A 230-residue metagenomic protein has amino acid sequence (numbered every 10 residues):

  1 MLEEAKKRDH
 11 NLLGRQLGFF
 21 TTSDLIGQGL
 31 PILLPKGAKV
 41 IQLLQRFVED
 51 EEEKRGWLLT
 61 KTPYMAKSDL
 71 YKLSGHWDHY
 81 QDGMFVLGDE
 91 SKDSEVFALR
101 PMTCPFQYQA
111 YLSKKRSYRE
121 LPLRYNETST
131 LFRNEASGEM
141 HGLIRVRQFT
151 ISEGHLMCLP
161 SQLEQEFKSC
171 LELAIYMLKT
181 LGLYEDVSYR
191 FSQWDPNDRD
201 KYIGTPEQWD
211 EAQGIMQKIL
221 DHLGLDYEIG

Functional and structural regions predicted by a protein language model:
M1-M140, I144, L156, I175 (+2 more regions): Auxiliary tRNA-acceptor-end handling modules of aminoacyl-tRNA synthetases
D24-P35, T150-P160, R190-P206: Short, hydrophobic beta-strand segments
A38-K39, Q165, E207: Residue-level marker of alpha-helix boundaries and capping positions
L44, E166-C170, A212: Hydrophobic alpha-helical membrane-association signature
L123, F149, E211: Charged, alpha-helix-enriched surfaces in structured cytosolic catalytic cores of large nucleotide-utilizing machines
L143-R147, G230: Replace "in large, NTP-powered and nucleic-acid-processing enzymes" with "in large, NTP-powered factors and other
P160-Y184: Long hydrophobic segments that form regular secondary structure
K179-G230: Metal-assisted phosphate- and nucleotidyl-transfer catalytic regions
